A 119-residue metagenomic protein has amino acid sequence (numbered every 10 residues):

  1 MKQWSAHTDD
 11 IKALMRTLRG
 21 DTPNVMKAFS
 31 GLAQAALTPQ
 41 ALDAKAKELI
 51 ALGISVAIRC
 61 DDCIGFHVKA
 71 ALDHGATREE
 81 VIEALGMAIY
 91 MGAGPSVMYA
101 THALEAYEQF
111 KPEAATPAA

Functional and structural regions predicted by a protein language model:
M1-A46, Y99-A119: Acidic, glycine/proline-rich low-complexity segments that act as flexible tails and inter-domain linkers
A33-Q34, A51, V68-L72, L85-G86: Amphipathic alpha-helical segments within well-ordered protein domains
A41-I58, E79-L85: Immediate flanking context of iron-sulfur cluster ligation sites
C60-C63: Short cysteine clusters
F66-R78, L104-Y107: Iron-sulfur (Fe-S) cluster-binding segments and ferredoxin-like electron-carrier domains, especially [2Fe-2S]
I82-E108: C-terminal structural segments of small proteins and small subunits
